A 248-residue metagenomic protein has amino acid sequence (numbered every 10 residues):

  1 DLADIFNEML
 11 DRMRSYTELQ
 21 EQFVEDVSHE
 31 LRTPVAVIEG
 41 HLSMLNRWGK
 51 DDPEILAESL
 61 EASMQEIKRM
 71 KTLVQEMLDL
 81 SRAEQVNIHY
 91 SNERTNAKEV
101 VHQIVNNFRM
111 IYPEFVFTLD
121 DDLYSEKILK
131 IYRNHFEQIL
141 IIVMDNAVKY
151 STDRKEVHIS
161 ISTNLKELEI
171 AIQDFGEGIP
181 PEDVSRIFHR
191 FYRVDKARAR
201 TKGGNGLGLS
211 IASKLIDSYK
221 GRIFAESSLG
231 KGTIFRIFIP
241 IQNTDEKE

Functional and structural regions predicted by a protein language model:
D1-V24, H41-K50, E61, R82 (+9 more regions): Membrane-proximal HAMP signal-relay module
Q65-M70: Short alpha-helical segment of the dimerization/phosphotransfer core of two-component systems
S91-R109, V116: A conserved beta-strand-to-alpha-helix junction within the catalytic ATP-binding
S91-R94, E114-K127, I131, L165: Conserved catalytic submotifs in the C-terminal HATPase_c
A97, G178-H189: Short helix N-cap motif at coil->helix boundaries in the Bergerat
A147-V148: Short helix-loop "hinge" at the ATP-lid/N-box region of the Bergerat-fold HATPase_c
R154-K166: Short beta-strand/loop element within the Bergerat-fold HATPase_c
D174: Acidic ATP/Mg2+-coordinating residue in the GHKL
